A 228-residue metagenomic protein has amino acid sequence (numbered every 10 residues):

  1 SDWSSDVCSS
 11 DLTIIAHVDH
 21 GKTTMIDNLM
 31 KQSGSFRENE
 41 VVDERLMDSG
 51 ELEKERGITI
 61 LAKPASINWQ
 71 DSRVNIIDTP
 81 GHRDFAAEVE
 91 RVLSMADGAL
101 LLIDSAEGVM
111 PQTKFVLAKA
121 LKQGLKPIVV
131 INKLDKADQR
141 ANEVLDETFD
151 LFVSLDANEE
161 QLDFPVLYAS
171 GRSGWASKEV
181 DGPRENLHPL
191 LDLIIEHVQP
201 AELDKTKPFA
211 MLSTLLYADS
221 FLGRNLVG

Functional and structural regions predicted by a protein language model:
S5-I103, E107-V109, V116, E147 (+1 more regions): P-loop NTPase switch module centered on the Walker A-proximal segment
T24, N28, R91, F115 (+6 more regions): Alpha-helical scaffold segments in soluble metabolic enzymes
I26-M30, E88-V89, P111-K114, D138-E143 (+3 more regions): Short acidic, glycine/serine/threonine-rich loops at helix termini
E51-R56, I60, A65-S66, V116 (+3 more regions): N-terminal, positively charged nucleic-acid-binding surface of large information/translation enzymes
H82-R83, L134, R172-A176: A short, flexible beta-alpha/helix-coil linker loop
A99-Q161: Conserved C-terminal guanine-recognition region of P-loop GTPase G domains, centered on the G4
V153-G228: Conserved catalytic-core segments of large NTP-driven translation/proteostasis enzymes
